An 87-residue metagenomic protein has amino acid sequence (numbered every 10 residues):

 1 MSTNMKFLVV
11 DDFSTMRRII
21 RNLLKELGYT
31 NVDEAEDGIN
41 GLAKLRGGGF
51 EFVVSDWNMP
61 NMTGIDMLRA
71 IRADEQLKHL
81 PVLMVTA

Functional and structural regions predicted by a protein language model:
N4, G49-E51, Q76-P81: His-Asp phosphorelay/catalytic-motif detector in bacterial-type signaling
D11: Conserved acidic carboxylate
S14-D33: Two-component/phosphorelay signaling modules centered on CheY-like receiver
R21, E34-F52: Acidic, metal-coordinating helix/loop segments flanking the phosphotransfer/catalytic sites of two-component signaling
D37-N40, T63-R69: Acidic catalytic/metal-coordinating carboxylates
V54-D56: Active-site T/S-Asp motif of two-component receiver
M59: Receiver (REC) domain active-site loop signature in two-component systems and cognate sites in sensor histidine kinases
